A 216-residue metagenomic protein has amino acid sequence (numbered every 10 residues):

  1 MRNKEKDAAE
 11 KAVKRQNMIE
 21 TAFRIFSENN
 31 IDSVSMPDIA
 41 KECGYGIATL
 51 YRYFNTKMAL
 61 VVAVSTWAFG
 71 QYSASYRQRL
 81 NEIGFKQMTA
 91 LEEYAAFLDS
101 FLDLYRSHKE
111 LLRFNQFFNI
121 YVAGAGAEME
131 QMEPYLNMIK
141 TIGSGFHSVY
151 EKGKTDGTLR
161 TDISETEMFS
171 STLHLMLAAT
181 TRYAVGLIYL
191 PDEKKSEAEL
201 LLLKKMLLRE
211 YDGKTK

Functional and structural regions predicted by a protein language model:
M1-R2, S100-D103, S144, S148-D156 (+1 more regions): C-terminal peripheral helix-coil segments that are non-catalytic and often amphipathic
R2, N17, I25-A63: Helix-turn-helix
N3-D7, K11: Basic DNA-binding region of bZIP-type proteins
K14-I25, I39-A40, V64-A68, Y72 (+2 more regions): Generic hydrophobic, amphipathic alpha-helix propensity
T21-I25, L104, L175: Short amphipathic alpha-helical elements of helix-turn-helix/winged-helix folds
A63, Q78-E110, E165-T172: Hydrophobic alpha-helical connector segments
G70, A74-R77, E92, F114 (+2 more regions): Amphipathic alpha-helical packing segments from all-alpha helical-bundle domains
L104-E130, Y183-V185: Amphipathic alpha-helical segments used for helix-helix packing
